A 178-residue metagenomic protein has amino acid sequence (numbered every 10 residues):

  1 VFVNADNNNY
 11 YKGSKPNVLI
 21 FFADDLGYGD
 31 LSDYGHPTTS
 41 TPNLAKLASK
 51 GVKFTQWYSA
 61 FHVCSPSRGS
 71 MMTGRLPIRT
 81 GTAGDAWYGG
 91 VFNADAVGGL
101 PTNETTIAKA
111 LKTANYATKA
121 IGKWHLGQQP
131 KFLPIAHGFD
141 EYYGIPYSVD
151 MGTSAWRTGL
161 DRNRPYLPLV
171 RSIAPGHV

Functional and structural regions predicted by a protein language model:
V1-V178: Formylglycine-dependent sulfatase
